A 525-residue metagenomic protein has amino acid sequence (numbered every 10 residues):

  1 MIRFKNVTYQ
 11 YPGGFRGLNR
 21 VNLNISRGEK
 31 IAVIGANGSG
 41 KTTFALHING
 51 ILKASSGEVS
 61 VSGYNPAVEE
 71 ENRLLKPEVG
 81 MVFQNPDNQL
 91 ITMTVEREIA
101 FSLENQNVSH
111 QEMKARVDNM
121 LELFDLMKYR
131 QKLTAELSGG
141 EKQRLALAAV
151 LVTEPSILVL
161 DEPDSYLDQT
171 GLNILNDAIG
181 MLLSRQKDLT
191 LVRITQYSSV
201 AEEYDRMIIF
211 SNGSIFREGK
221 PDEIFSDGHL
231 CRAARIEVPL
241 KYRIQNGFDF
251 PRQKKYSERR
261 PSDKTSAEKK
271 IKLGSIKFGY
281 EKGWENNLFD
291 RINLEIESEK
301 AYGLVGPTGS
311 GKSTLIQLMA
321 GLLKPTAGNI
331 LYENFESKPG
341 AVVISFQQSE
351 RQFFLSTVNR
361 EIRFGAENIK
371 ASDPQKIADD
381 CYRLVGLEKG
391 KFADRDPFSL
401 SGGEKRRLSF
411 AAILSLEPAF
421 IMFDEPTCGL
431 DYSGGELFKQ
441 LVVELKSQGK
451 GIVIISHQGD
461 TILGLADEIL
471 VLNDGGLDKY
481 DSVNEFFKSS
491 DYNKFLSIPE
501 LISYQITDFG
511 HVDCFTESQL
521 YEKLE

Functional and structural regions predicted by a protein language model:
N49, A320: Helix-to-loop junction immediately C-terminal to a conserved catalytic motif
E58-L74, K324, N329-I344: ABC ATPase NBD Q-loop/coupling interface
Q111-Y129, Q375-K391: Conserved ABC ATPase "signature" region
L133-L137, E141, D396-L400, E404: Conserved ABC ATPase signature
L158-D161, I421-D424: Catalytic Walker B motif of ABC-type/P-loop ATPase nucleotide-binding domains
I194-Q196, S456-H457: H-loop/switch region of ABC-family ATPase nucleotide-binding domains
S214-V238, G476-E500: Conserved beta-strand-loop-alpha-helix hinge in the C-terminal portion of ABC ATPase nucleotide-binding domains
